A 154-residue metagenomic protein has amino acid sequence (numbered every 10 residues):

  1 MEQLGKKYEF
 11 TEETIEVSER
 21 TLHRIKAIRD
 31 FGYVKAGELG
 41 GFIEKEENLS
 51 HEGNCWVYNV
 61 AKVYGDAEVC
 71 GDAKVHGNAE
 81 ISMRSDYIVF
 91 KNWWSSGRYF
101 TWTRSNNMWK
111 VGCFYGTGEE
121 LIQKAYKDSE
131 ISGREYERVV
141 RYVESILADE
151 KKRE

Functional and structural regions predicted by a protein language model:
M1-V60, Y64: Extended, small-residue-rich solenoid/repeat segments and analogous flexible loops that form exposed scaffolds
A36-L39, W56-V57, Q123-A125, E135 (+1 more regions): General "foldedness" signal
S50-R84: A detector of tandem-repeat and repeat-rich interaction/domain scaffolds
C55-Y64, E135-L147: Short, compact, well-ordered microdomains
G71-S145: Glycine-rich hexapeptide-repeat left-handed beta-helix
A148, K152-E154: Acidic/polar low-complexity scaffolding segments in large eukaryotic proteins
